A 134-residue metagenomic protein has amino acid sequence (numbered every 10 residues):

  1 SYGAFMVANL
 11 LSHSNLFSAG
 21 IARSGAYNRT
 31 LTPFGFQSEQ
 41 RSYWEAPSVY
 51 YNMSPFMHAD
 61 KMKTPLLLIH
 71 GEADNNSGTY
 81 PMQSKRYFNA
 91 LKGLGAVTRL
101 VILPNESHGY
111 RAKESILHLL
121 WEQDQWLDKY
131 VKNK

Functional and structural regions predicted by a protein language model:
S1-K134: Active-site-proximal cap/loop segments of hydrolase catalytic domains
